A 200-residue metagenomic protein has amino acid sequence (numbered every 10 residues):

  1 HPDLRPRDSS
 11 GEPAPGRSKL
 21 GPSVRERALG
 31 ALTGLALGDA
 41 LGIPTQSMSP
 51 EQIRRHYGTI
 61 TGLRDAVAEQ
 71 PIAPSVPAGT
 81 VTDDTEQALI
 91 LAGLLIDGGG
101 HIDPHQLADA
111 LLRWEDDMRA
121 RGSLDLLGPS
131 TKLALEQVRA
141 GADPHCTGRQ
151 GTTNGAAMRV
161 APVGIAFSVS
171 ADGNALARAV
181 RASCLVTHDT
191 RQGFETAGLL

Functional and structural regions predicted by a protein language model:
H1-L200: Structured, active/binding-site neighborhoods that engage oxygen-rich ligands
